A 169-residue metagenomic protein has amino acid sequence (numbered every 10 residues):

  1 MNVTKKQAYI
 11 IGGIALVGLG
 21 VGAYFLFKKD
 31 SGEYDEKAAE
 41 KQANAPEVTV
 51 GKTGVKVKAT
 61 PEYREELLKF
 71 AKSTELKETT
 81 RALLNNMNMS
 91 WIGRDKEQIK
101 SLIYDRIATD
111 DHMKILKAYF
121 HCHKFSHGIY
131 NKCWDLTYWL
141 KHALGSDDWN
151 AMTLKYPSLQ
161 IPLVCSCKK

Functional and structural regions predicted by a protein language model:
N2-D30: Single-pass alpha-helical membrane anchors
F27-K169: Long, charge-enriched amphipathic alpha-helical scaffolds and associated charged IDRs in eukaryotic peripheral-membrane
